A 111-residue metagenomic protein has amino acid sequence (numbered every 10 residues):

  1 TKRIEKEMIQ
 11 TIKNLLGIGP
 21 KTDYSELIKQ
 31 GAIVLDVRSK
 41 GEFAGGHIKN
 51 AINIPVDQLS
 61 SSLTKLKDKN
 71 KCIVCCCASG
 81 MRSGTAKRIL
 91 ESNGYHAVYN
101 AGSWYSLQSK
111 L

Functional and structural regions predicted by a protein language model:
E5-A32, K40-K71, M81-L111: Rhodanese-like catalytic fold shared by cysteine-dependent sulfurtransferases and DSP/PTP-type phosphatases
D36: N-terminal glycine-rich beta->alpha transition that marks the start or flank of a dinucleotide-binding site
C76: Short, surface-exposed ligand- or partner-binding patches at beta-edge/loop junctions that are enriched in aromatics
